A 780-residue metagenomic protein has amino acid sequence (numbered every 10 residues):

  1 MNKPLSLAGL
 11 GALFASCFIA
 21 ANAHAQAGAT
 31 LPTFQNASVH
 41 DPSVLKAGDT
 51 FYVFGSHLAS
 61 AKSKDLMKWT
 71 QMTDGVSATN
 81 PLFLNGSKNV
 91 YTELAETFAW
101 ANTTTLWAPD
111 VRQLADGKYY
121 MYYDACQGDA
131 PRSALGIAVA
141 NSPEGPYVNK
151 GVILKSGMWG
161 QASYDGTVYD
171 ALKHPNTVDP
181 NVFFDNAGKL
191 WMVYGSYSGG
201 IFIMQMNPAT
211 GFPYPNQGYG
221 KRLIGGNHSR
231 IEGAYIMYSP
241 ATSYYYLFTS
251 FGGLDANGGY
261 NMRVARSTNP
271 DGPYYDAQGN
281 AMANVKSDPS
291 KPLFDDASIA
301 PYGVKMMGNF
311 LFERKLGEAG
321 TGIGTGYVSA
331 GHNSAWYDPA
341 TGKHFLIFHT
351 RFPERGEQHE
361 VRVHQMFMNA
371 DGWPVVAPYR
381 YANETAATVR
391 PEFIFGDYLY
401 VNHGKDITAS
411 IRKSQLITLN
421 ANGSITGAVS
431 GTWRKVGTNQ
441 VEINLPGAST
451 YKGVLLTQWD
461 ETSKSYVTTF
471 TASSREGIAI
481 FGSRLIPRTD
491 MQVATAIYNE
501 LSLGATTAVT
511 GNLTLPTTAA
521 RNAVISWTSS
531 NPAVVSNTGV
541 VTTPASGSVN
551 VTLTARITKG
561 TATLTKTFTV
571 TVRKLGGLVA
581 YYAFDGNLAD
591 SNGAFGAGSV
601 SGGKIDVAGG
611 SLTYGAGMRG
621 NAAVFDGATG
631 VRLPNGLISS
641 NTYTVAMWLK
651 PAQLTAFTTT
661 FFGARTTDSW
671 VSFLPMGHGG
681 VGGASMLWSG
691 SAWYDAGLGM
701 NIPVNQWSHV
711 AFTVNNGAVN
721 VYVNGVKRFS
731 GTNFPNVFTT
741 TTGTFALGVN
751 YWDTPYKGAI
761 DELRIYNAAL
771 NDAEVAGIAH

Functional and structural regions predicted by a protein language model:
N2, R573-G627, A776-H780: Extracytoplasmic low-complexity segments
Q26-Q492: Carbohydrate-active catalytic/glycan-binding domains of CAZyme proteins, especially the secreted or lumenal ectodomains
S239-A241, Q706-N720: Localized edge beta-strand/strand-to-loop motifs within extracellular or lumenal beta-rich domains
Q358-E360, Y722, Y751-I760, D772: Extracellular carbohydrate recognition
R488-L575: Beta-rich interaction/scaffold domains
G576-V579, L588-N592, D626-S685, V704 (+3 more regions): Extracellular glycan-recognition modules
M686-H709: Short, aromatic/His-centered strand-loop micro-motif at the edge of beta-sheets
G731-A759: Flexible glycan-contacting loops in extracellular carbohydrate-active proteins
